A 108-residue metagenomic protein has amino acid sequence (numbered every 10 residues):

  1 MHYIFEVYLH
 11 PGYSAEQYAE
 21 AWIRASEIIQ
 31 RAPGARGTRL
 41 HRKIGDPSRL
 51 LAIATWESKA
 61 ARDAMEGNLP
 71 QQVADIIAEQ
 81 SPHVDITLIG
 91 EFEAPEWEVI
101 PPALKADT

Functional and structural regions predicted by a protein language model:
H2-L9, R39-P70, A103: Short, well-ordered beta-strand segments in beta-rich or mixed alpha/beta enzyme and ligand-binding folds
Y8-E20: Short, surface-exposed ligand-recognition loops at beta-strand->loop->(often short) alpha-helix junctions that present
R24-R36, T55-E91: An amphipathic, aromatic/His-enriched active-site/gating alpha helix that lines ligand/cofactor pockets
R39-S48, A74-T108: Glycine-rich beta-strand-turn "strand-cap" elements at beta-sheet edges
